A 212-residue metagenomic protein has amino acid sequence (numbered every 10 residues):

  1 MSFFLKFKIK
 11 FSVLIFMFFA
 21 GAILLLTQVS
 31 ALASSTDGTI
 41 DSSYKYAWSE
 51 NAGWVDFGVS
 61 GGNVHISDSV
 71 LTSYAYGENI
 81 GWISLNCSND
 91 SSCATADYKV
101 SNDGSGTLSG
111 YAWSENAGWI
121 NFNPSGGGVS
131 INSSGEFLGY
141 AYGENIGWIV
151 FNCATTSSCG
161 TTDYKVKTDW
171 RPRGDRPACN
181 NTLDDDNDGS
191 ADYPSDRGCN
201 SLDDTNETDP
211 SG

Functional and structural regions predicted by a protein language model:
M1-I9: N-terminal secretory signal peptides that target proteins for export/translocation
F4, F16, I23-P177, D203-P210: Peripheral, non-catalytic segments of secretory and membrane proteins
K8-A20: Sec-dependent signal peptide hydrophobic core
I9-S12, S91, S157, D186: Short linear sequence motifs
R173-G212: Extracellular calcium-associated, cysteine-rich motifs in secreted modular proteins
